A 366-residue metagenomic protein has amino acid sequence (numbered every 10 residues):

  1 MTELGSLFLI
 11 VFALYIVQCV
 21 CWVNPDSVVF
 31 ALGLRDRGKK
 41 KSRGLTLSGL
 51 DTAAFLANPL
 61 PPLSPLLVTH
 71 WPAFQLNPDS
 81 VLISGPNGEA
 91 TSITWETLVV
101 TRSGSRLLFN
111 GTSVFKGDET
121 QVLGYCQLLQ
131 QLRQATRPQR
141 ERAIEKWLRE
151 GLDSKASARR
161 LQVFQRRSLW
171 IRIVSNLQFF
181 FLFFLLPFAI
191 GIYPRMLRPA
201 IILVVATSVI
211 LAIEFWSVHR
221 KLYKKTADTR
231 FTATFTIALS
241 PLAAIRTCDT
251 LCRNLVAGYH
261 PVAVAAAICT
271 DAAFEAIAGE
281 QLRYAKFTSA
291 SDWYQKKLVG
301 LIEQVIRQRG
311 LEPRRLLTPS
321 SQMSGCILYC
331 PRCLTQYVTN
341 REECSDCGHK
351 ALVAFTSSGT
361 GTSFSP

Functional and structural regions predicted by a protein language model:
M1-F12, I173-F179, F184-I210: Hydrophobic alpha-helical transmembrane segments
V17-R43, I210-I237: Transmembrane-cytosolic junction motif
V23-D79, G88: Membrane-interface amphipathic/juxtamembrane segments adjacent to transmembrane helices
G33-K41, P72, L76, I83 (+7 more regions): Intrinsically disordered, low-complexity segments enriched in charged and polar residues
P59-Y125, L129, R230-P366: Charged, low-complexity cytosol-facing tails and large interhelical loops of integral membrane proteins
S64, S154-L182: Loop-to-transmembrane boundary segments
L67, R195, P199-L211, H219 (+2 more regions): Composition-driven recognition of long, C-terminal low-complexity regions enriched in serine/threonine
Q127-A158: Short, charged cytosolic
